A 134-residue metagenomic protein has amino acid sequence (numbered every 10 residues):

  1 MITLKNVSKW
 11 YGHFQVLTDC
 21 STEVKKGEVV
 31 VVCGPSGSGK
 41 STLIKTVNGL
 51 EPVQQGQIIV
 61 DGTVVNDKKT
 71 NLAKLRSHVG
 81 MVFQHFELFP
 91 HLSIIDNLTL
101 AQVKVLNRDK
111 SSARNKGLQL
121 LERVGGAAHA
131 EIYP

Functional and structural regions predicted by a protein language model:
C33-P35: The feature captures the beta-strand-to-loop junction immediately N-terminal to the Walker
N48: Helix-to-loop junction immediately C-terminal to a conserved catalytic motif
Q57-I59, T63: ATP-binding/catalytic-site motifs of ATP-hydrolyzing domains
T63-V64, K110-H129: Conserved ABC ATPase "signature" region
V65-G80, K110-S111: ABC ATPase NBD coupling module
K69, T99-S112, R123-V124: ABC-type ATPase nucleotide-binding domains, specifically the catalytic core motifs of the NBD
H91-A101: Short coil-to-helix segment of the ABC ATPase nucleotide-binding domain corresponding to the Q-loop/switch region
